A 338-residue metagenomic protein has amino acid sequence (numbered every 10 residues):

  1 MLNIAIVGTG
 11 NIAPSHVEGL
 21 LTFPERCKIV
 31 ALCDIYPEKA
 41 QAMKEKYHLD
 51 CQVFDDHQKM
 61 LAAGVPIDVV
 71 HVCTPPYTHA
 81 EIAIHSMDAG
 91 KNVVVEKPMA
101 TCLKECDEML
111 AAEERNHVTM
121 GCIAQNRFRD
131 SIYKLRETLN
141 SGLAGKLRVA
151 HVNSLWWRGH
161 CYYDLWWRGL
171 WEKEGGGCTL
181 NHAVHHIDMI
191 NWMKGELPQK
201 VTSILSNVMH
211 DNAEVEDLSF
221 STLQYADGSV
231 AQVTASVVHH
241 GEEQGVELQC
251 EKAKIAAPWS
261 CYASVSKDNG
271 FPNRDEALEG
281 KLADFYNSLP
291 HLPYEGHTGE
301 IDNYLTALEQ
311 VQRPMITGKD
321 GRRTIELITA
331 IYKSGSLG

Functional and structural regions predicted by a protein language model:
M1, K59, V69-H71, N303-G338: C-terminal helix-rich "cap/oligomerization" subdomain common to oxidoreductases
M1-H48: N-terminal Rossmann-like dinucleotide-binding module
H16, L49-A112, G296: Beta-loop-alpha module in the N-terminal Rossmann-like domain of NAD(P)-dependent dehydrogenases, especially those
V95, M120-C122, A257: Hydrophobic residues in well-ordered beta-strands that form the structural core
E108-Q125, K146-A150: Rossmann-fold dehydrogenase core element
N126-N212, G338: Predominantly a Rossmann-like dinucleotide-binding segment in NAD(P)-dependent oxidoreductases
N181, I187-S264, T298-V311: Contiguous beta-strand/loop segments that form the cofactor/metal-binding neighborhood of enzyme cores
